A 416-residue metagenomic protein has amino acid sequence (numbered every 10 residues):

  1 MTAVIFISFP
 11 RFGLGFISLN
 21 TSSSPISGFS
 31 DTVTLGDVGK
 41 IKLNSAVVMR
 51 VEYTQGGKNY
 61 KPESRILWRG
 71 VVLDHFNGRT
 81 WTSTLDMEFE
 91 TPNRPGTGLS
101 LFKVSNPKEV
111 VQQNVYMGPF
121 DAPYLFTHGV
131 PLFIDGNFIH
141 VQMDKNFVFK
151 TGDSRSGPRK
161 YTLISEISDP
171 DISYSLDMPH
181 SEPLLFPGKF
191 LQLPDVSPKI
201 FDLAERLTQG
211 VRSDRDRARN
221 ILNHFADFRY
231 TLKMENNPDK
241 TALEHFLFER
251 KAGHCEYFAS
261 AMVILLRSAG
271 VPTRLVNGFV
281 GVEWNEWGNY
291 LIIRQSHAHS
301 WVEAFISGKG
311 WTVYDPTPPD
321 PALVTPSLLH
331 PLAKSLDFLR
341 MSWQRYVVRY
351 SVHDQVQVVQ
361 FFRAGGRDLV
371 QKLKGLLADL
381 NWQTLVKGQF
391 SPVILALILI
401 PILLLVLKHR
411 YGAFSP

Functional and structural regions predicted by a protein language model:
M1-R11, F390-L395, L405: Internal/C-terminal transmembrane anchor helices
V4, L14-S181, T312, H353 (+1 more regions): Intrinsically disordered, low-complexity N-terminal segments that are enriched in acidic
F29, N146, I200-R206, F246 (+5 more regions): A structural boundary/capping signal
G39-K42, E249, L291-Q295: Short Gly/Pro-enriched turn/cap motifs at secondary-structure boundaries
V51, I221, K251-F279, V302: Cysteine-centered nucleophilic/redox motifs
V51, R219-D227, E249, H299 (+1 more regions): Hydrophobic alpha-helical packing segments in soluble, helical-rich domains
T97-E109, R229-T231, E283-L403: Juxtamembrane membrane-insertion context
L125-E249, A269, A378, V386 (+1 more regions): Acidic low-complexity segments
